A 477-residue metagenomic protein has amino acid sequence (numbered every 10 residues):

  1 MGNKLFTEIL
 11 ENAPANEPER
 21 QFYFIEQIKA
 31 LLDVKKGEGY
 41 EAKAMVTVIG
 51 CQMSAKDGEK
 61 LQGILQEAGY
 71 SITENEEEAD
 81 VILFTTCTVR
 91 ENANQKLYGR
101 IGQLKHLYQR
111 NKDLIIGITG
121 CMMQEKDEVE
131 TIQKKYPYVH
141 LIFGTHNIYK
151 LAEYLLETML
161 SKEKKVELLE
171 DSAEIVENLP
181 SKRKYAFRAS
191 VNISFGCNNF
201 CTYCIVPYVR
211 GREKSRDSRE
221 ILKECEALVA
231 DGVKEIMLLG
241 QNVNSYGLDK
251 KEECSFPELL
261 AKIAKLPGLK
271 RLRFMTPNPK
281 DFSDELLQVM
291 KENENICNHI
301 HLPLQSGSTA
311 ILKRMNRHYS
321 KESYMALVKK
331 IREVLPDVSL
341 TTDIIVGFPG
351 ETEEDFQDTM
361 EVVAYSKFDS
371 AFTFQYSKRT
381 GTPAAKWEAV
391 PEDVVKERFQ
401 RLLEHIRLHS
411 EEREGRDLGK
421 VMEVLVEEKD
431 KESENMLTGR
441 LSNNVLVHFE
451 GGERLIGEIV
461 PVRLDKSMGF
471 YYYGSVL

Functional and structural regions predicted by a protein language model:
G2-Y246, S255, E285, E322-E333 (+5 more regions): Proteins enriched for Cys/Gly/acidic motifs involved in redox and nucleic-acid/cofactor modification
V48, T276, L304-S306, V426-E428 (+1 more regions): Flexible glycine-/small-residue-rich
D113-I118, D127, A230-E353, A364: Conserved SAM/AdoMet-binding glycine-rich loop
S181-R183, Q288-E292, L304, E414-R416 (+2 more regions): Replace "in large, NTP-powered and nucleic-acid-processing enzymes" with "in large, NTP-powered factors and other
K184-F187, C197-N199, I296, S306 (+5 more regions): Short flexible coil/turn linkers enriched for glycine and charged/polar residues that connect secondary-structure
C201, I221, L238, F274 (+7 more regions): Conserved, mostly hydrophobic/aromatic
G268, K367-F368, P383-A389, V394: Conserved N-terminal phosphate-binding loop of PLP-dependent enzymes in the Aspartate aminotransferase
K378, K386-L477: Terminal RNA-binding accessory module
